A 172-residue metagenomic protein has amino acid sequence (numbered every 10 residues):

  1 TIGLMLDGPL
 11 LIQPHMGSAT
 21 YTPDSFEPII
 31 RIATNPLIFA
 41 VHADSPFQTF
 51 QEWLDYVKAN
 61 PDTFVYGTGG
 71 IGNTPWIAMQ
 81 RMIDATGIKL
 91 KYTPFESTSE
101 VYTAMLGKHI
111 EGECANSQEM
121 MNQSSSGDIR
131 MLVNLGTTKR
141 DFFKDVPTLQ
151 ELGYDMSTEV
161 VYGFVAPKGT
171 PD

Functional and structural regions predicted by a protein language model:
T1-I2, D7-G8, Q13-E100, E151-Y154 (+1 more regions): Hinge/capping helix and adjacent helix->loop/strand transition within the periplasmic-binding protein
G8-S18, Q80-A85, S99, G112-K144: A ligand-binding cleft/hinge motif common to bilobed small-molecule-binding domains
